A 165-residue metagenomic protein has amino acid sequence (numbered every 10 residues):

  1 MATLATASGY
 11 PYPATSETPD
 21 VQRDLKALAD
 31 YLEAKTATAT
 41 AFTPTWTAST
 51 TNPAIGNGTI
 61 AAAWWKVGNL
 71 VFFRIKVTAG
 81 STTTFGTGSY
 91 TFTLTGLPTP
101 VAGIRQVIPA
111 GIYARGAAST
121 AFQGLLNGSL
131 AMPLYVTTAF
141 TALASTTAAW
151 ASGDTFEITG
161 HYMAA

Functional and structural regions predicted by a protein language model:
M1-T45: Extracellular "spike/adhesin" assembly and maturation modules and analogous cytosolic coiled-coil scaffolds
A2, K26, G56-A61, K76-T78 (+1 more regions): Extracellular jelly-roll beta-sandwich "head" domains, especially the C-terminal globular C1q domain
T6, Y12-A14, P44, A48 (+3 more regions): Generic structural "secondary-structure junction" signal
G9-Y12, S16, A48, I55 (+2 more regions): Generic preference for well-ordered secondary structure
P11-P13, L32, T43, T47 (+4 more regions): Compositionally biased, intrinsically disordered low-complexity regions enriched in proline and serine
A37-G88: Extracellular receptor-binding modules and their adjoining Ser/Thr/Gly/Asp/Asn-rich linkers
